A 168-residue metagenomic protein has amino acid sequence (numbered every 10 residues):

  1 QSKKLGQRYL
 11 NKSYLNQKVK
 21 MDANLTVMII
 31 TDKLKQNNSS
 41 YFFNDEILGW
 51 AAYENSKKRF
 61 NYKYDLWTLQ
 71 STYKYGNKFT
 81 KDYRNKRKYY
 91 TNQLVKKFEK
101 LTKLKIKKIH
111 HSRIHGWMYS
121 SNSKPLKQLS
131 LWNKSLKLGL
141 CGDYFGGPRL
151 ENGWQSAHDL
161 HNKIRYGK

Functional and structural regions predicted by a protein language model:
Q1-S39, L104: Central helical "cap/lid" subdomain
N24-M28, L48, L66: Short hydrophobic/aromatic beta-strand or adjacent loop that forms the aromatic wall/cage of a ligand/substrate-binding
K33-N38, K57-N61, G76: Short helix-loop capping/hinge motifs at secondary-structure junctions, enriched in acidic/polar residues
Q36-G49: Short, glycine-/small-residue-rich phosphate/pyrophosphate-handling segment
I47-K58: Short, solvent-exposed beta-alpha or beta-beta edge segments that form flexible loop/patches at the rim of ligand
K58-Y62, H111-L140, Y144-G146: FAD-binding beta-loop-beta segment adjacent to the flavin cofactor pocket
N61-W67, S71-M118: Flavin-binding catalytic cores
W132, K137, G142-G167: A conserved FAD-binding loop/helix module that cradles the flavin
